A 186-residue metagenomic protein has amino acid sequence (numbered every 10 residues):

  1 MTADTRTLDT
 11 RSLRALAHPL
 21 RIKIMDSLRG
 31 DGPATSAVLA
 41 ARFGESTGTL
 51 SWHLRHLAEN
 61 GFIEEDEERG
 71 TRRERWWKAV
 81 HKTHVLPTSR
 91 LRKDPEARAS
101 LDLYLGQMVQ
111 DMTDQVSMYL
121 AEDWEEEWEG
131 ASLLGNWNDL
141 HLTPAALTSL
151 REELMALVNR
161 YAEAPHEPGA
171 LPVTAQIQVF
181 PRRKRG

Functional and structural regions predicted by a protein language model:
R14-L20, T35, E64-R90: Short, cationic-aromatic polyanion-contact patches
I22-D26: Pre-recognition alpha-helix immediately N-terminal to the DNA-recognition helix within helix-turn-helix or winged-helix
V38-R42: A short acidic, leucine-rich amphipathic alpha-helix
G48: Key DNA-contact positions within bacterial/archaeal DNA-binding proteins
G61: Glycine-centered, phosphate/nucleic-acid-interacting loop/turn motifs that mediate DNA/RNA or nucleotide
K78-N138: Amphipathic alpha-helical dimerization/coiled-coil segments that flank or bridge DNA-binding/regulatory modules
E125-G186: Charged, low-complexity intrinsically disordered regulatory/assembly segments
